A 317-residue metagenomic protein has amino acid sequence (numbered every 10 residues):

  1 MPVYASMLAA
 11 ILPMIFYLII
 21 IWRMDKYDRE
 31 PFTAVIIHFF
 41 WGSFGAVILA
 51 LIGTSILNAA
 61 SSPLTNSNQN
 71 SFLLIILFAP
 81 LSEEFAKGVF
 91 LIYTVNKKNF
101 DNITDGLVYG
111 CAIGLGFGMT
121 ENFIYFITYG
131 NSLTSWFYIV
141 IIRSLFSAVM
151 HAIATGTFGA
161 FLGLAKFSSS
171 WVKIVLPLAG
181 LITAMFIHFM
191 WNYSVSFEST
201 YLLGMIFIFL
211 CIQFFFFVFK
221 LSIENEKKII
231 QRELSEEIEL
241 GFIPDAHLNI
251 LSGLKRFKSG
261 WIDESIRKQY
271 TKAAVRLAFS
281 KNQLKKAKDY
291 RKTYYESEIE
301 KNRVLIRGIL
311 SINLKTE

Functional and structural regions predicted by a protein language model:
M1-E317: Hydrophobic alpha-helical segments at protein termini of multi-pass membrane proteins
